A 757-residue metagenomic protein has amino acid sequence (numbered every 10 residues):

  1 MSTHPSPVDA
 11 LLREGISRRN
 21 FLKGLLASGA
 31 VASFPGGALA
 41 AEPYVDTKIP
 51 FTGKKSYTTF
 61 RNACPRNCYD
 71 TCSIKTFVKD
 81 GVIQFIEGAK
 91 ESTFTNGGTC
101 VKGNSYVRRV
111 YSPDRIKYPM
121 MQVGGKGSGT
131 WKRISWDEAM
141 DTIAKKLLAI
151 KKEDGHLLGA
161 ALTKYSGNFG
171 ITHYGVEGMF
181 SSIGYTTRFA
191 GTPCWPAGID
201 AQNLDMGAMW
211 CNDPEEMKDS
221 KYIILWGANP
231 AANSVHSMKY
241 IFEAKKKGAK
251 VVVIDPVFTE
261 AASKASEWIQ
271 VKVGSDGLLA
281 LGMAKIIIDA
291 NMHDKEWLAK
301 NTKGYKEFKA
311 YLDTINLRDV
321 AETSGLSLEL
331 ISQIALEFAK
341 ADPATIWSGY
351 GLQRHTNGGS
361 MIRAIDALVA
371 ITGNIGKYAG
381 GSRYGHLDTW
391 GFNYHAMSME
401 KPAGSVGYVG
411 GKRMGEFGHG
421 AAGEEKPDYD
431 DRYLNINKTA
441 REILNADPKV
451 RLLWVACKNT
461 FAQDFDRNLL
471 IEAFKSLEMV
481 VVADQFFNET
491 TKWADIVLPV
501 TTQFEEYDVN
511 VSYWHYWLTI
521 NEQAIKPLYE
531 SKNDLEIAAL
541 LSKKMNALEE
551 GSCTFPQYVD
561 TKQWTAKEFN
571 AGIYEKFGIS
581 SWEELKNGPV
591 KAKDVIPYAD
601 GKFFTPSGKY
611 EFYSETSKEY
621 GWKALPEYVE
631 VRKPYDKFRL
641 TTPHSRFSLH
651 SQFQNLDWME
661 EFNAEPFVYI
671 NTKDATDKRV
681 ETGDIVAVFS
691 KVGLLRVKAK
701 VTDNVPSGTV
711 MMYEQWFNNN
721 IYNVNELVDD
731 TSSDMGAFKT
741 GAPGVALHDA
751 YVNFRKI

Functional and structural regions predicted by a protein language model:
S2-A290, T314, D319, S327 (+3 more regions): N-terminal export/assembly segments and adjacent metallocofactor-ligating motifs of anaerobic energy-metabolism
S2-P5, Y174-F242, K247-V253, A261 (+5 more regions): Extended redox/cofactor-interaction regions of prokaryotic respiratory oxidoreductases
A32, R188, D294-K295, I331 (+8 more regions): Acidic/polar loop patches that form or flank catalytic/metal-binding clefts of enzymes that bind anionic ligands
Q122-E138, H156, M292-L328, I525-A599 (+2 more regions): N-terminal leader/propeptide and maturation segments of large enzyme subunits in energy/redox metabolism and hydrolases
A161-F169, T323-L326, G349-T356, D388-T389 (+1 more regions): Conserved short loop/turn motifs at secondary-structure junctions
P214, F504-P527, A538, S542: Glycine/threonine-rich phosphate-binding loop and adjacent beta-strand/alpha-helix elements that clamp
T259-K264, Y311-N316, K340-S348, K449-R451 (+2 more regions): Short acidic (Asp/Glu) and glycine-rich catalytic loops that position anionic groups and cofactors
D534-E583, L656-Y669, K673-I757: Long, contiguous, secondary-structure-rich segments that constitute the structural scaffold of globular domains
